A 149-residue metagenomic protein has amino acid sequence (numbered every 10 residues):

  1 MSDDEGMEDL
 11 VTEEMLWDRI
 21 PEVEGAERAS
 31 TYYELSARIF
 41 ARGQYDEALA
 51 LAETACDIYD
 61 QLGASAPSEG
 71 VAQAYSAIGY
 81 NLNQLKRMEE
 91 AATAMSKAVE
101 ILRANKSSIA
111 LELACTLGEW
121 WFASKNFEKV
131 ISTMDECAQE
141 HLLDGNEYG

Functional and structural regions predicted by a protein language model:
D9-L10, Y45, M88, F127 (+1 more regions): TPR-repeat structural position
W17-P21, C56-G63, V99-R103, D135-N146: Amphipathic alpha-helical segments of tetratricopeptide repeats
A26, A66-E69, S108-L111, E147-Y148: Residue signature of alpha-solenoid helical repeat architecture, marking inter-repeat boundaries and helix-start
S30, A50, G70-Q73, T93 (+1 more regions): Residue register of alpha-helical TPR repeats
